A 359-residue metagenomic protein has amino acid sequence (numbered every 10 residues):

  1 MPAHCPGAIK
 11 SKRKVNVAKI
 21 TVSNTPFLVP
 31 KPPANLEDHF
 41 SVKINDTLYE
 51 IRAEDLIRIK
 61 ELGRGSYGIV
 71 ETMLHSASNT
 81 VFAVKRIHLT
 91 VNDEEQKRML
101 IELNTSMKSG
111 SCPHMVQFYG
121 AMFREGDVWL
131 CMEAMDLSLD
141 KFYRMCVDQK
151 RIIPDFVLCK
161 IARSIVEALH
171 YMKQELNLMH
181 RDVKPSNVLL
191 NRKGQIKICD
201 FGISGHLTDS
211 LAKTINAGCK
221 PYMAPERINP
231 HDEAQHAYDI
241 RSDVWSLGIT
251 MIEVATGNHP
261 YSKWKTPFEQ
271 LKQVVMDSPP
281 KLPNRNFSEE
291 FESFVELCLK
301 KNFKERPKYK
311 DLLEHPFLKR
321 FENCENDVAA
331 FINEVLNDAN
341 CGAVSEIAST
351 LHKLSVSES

Functional and structural regions predicted by a protein language model:
M1-T47: Intrinsically disordered, low-complexity regulatory segments that flank or precede the catalytic domain of eukaryotic
I69-L89: Glycine-rich ATP phosphate-binding loop
R86-G110: Conserved N-lobe beta3->alphaC-helix segment of eukaryotic protein kinase catalytic domains
G120-A121: A short, aromatic-enriched beta-strand patch in the conserved N-lobe beta-sheet of the protein kinase catalytic domain
E125-S138: Conserved short submotifs of the Hanks-type protein kinase catalytic core that shape the nucleotide-binding pocket
I161-A162: Activation segment signature within eukaryotic-like protein kinase domains
